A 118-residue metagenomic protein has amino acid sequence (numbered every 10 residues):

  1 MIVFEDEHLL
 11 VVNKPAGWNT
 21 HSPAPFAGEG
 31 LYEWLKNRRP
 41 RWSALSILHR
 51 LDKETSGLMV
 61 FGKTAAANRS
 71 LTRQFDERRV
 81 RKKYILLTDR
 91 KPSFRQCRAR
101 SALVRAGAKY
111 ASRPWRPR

Functional and structural regions predicted by a protein language model:
M1-R118: RNA pseudouridine synthases
